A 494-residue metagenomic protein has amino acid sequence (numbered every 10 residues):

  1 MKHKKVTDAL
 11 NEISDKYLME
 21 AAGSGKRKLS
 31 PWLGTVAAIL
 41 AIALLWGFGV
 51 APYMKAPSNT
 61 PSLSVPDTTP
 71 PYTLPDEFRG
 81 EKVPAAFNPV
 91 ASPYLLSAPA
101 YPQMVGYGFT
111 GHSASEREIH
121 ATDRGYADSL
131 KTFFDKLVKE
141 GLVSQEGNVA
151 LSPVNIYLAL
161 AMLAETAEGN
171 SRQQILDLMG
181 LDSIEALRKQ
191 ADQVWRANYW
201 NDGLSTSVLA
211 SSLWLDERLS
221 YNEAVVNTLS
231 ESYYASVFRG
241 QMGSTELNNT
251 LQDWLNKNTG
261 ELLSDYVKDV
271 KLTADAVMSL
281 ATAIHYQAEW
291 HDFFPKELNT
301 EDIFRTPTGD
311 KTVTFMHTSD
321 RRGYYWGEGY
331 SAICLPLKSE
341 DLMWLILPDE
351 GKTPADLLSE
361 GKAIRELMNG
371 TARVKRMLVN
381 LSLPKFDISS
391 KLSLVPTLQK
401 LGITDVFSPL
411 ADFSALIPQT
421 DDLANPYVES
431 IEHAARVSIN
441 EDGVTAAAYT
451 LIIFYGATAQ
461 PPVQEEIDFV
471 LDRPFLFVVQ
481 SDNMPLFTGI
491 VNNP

Functional and structural regions predicted by a protein language model:
M1-R27: Disordered, charged N-terminal biogenesis/targeting segments of membrane/secreted proteins
K26-Y53, S58: Internal signal-anchor transmembrane helix that establishes type II topology
P52-Y72: Ser/Thr/Pro/Gly-rich low-complexity linker/stalk segments immediately outside membranes or between
P75-A100, M104, E146-G147, P153-I156 (+2 more regions): Non-catalytic, conformational "gating/processing" segments within enzyme and secreted inhibitor domains
F87-K136: N-terminal export signals and maturation junctions of secreted/periplasmic proteins
H120-D128, D135-S207: Post-signal peptide N-terminal segment of secreted/secretory-pathway proteins
N148-R172, C334, V463-P494: Feature captures eukaryotic membrane-trafficking machinery centered on endolysosomal pathways and lysosome-related
I175-M179, F294-I303, P354-I364: Short Gly/aromatic-enriched secondary-structure transition segments
